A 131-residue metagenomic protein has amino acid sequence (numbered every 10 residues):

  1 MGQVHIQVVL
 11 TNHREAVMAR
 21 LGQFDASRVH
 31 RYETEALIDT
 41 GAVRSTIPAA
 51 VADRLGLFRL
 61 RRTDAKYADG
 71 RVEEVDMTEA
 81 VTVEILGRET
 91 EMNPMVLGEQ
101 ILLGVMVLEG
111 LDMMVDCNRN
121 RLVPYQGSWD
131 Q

Functional and structural regions predicted by a protein language model:
M1-Q131: Pepsin/retropepsin-fold aspartyl endopeptidases
